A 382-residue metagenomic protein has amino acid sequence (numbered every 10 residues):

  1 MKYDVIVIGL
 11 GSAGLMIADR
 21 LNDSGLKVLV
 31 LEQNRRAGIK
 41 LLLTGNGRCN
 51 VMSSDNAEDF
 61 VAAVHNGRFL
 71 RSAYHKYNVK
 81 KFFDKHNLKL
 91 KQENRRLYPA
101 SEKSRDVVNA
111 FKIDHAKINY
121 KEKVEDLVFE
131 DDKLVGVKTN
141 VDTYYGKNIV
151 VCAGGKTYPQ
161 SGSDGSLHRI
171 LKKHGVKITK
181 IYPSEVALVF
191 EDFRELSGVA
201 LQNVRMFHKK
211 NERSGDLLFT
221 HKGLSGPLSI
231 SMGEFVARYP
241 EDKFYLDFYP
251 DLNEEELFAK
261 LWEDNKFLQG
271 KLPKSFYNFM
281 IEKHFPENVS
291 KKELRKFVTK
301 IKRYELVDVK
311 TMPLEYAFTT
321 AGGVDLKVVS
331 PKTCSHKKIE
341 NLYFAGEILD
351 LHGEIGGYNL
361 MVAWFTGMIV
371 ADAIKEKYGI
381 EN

Functional and structural regions predicted by a protein language model:
M1-A13: Beta1/beta-strand and adjacent pyrophosphate-binding region of the FAD-binding site in flavoprotein oxidoreductases
I6, N22-N46: Glycine-rich FAD pyrophosphate-binding loop
I6-I8, L31, V124, V137 (+5 more regions): Short hydrophobic core segments
R35-A37, L43, V51-M52, A57-E58 (+2 more regions): An anion/pyrophosphate-binding glycine-rich loop and adjacent beta-alpha core in soluble alpha-beta enzymes
N46-N94: Glycine-rich active-site loop/strand segments that organize a redox cofactor
A73-N148, S290: Feature captures the FAD/FMN-dependent oxidoreductase FAD-binding
T157-I170, H174, D350-G379: A conserved FAD-binding loop/helix module that cradles the flavin
N278-H352: A glycine-rich dinucleotide-binding beta-alpha-beta segment and adjacent secondary-structure elements that constitute
